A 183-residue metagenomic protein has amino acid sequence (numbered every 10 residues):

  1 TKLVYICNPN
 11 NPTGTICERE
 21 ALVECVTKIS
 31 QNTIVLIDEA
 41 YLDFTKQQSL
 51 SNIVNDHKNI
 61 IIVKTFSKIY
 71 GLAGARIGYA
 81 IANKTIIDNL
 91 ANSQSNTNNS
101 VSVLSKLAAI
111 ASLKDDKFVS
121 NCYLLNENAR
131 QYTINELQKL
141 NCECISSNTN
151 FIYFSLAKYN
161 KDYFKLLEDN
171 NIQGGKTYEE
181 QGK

Functional and structural regions predicted by a protein language model:
T1-I6, I16, E20: PLP-dependent aminotransferase-like
L3-P9, V35-I37, I145-S147: Short beta-strands and strand-loop turn motifs
P12-V35, E39-I69: Active-site pre-lysine segment of PLP-dependent enzymes
N59-Q138, C142-I145: PLP-dependent aminotransferase class I/II
G74, N148-T149, E180-K183: Short acidic/glycine-enriched loop/turn segments that link adjacent beta-strands
A82, Y153-Y159, N170-K183: Conserved PLP-binding active-site segment of the aspartate aminotransferase-like
E127, K139-N170: Conserved PLP-binding catalytic core of the aspartate aminotransferase-like
